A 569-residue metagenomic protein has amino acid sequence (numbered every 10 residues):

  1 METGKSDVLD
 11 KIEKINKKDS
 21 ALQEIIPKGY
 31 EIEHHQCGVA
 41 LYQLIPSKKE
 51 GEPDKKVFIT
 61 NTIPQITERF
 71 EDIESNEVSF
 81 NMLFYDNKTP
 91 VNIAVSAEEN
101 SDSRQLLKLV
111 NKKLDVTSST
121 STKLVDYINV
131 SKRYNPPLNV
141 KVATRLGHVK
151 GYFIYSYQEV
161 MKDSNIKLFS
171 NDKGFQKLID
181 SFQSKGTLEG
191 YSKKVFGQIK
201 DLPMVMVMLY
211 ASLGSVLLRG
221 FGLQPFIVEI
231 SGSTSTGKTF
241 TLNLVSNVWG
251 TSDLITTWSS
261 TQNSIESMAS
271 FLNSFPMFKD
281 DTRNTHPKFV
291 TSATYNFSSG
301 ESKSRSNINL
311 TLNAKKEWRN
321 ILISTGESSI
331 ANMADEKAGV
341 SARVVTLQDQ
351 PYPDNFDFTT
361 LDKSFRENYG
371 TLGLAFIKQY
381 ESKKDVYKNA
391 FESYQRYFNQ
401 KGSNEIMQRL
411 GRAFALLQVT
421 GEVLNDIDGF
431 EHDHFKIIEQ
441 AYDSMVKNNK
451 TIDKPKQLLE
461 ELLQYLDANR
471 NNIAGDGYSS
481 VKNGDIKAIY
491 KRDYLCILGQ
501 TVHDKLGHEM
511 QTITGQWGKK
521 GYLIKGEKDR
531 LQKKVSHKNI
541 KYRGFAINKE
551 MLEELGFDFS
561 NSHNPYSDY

Functional and structural regions predicted by a protein language model:
E2-I199, S267-M268, L272-F275: Conserved glycine-centered beta->alpha loop in an early N-terminal alpha/beta scaffold
L138-Q198, V386-Y569: DNA transaction DNA-binding modules
N165-T251: P-loop NTPase catalytic core of nucleic-acid-dependent motor ATPases
T241-V290: AAA+/P-loop NTPase substrate/partner-engagement loops
D281, R319-S329, Q348-Q350: A short beta-strand-to-loop transition that corresponds to the Sensor-1 phosphate-sensing loop of AAA+ P-loop ATPases
T291-R305: Conserved catalytic/switch belt of AAA+ P-loop NTPases
N307-S324, V340: AAA+/SF3 P-loop NTPase mechanochemical coupling elements
K316-W318, A334-I427: Phosphate-sensing "switch" segment of ASCE/P-loop ATPases
